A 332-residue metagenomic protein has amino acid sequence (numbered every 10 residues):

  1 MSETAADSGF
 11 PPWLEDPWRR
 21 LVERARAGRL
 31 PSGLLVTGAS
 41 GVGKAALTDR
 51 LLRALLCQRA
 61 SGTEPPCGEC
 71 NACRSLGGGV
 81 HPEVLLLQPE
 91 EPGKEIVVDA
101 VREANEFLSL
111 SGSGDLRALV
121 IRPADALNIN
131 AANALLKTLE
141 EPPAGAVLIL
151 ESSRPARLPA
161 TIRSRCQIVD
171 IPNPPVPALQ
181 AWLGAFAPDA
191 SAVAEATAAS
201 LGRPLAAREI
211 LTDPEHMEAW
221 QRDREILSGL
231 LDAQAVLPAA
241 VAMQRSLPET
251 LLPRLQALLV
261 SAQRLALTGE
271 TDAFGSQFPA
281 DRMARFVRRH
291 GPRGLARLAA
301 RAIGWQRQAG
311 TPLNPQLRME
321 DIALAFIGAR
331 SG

Functional and structural regions predicted by a protein language model:
M1-A54, A72-S75, A144-V147, S153-G332: Charged, glycine-rich active-site and insertion segments that engage polyanionic ligands
M1-N130: Clamp-loader machinery-focused feature within the broader ASCE/P-loop NTPase space
C57, L110, E140-E141, A329: Conserved amphipathic alpha-helical interaction elements at protein-protein interfaces in regulatory, energy-coupling
E106, K137, A160, S164: Conserved adenine-binding aromatic site and its adjacent loop/helix in ATP-hydrolyzing domains
L110-G114, I129, E141-A144, I168 (+1 more regions): Alpha-helix capping at helix-to-loop junctions
L127, L136-E140, S246-E249: Short, surface-exposed loop and linker segments with low hydrophobicity and enrichment for Pro/Ser/Thr
N133-L150: Conserved catalytic/switch belt of AAA+ P-loop NTPases
